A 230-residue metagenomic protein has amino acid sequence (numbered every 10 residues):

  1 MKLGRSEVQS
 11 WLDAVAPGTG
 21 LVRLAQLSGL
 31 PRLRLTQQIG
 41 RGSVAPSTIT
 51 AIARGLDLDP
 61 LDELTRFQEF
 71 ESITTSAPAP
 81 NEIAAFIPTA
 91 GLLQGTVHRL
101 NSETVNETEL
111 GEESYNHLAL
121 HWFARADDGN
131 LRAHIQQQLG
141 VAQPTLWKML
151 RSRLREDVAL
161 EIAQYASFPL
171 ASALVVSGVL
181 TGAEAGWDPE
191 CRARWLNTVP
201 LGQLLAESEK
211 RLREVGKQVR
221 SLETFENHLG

Functional and structural regions predicted by a protein language model:
M1-G20, T65, S76-R132: A short, Lys/Arg-rich alpha-helix, primarily the initiator
S10, Q37, T65, K148 (+1 more regions): DNA-binding alpha-helical recognition surfaces that contact promoter or target DNA
G20, P31-L33, A45, D59 (+3 more regions): Short coil turns linking two alpha-helices in DNA-binding domains
G20-Q26, N130-Q138, I162: Short alpha-helical "recognition helix" segments of helix-turn-helix
G29-V44, Q137-L154: Recognition helix of helix-turn-helix/homeodomain-like DNA-binding domains that insert into the DNA major groove
R41-T48, S72-I73, R151-L160, Q164 (+1 more regions): Short, solvent-exposed alpha-helical "recognition" segments
P46-E63, D157-S172: DNA major-groove recognition helix of helix-turn-helix/homeodomain DNA-binding modules
T65-T104, V175-G230: Short, charged recognition helix plus adjacent turn of helix-turn-helix-like nucleic-acid-binding domains
